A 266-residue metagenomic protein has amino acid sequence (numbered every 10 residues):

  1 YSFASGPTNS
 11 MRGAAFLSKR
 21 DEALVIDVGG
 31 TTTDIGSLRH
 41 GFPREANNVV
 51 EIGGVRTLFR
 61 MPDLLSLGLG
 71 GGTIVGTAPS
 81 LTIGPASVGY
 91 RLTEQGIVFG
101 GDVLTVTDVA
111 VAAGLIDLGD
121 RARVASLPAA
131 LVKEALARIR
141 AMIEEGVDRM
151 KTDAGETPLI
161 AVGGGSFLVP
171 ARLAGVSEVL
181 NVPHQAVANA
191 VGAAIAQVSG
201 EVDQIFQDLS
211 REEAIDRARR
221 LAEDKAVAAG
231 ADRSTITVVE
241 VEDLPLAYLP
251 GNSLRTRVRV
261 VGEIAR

Functional and structural regions predicted by a protein language model:
Y1-V25, G36-R266: Helical "lid/coupling" subdomains associated with nucleotide-phosphate turnover
T31: Short acidic, Gly/Ser-rich segments with clustered Asp/Glu that frequently serve as metal-coordination loops in enzyme
